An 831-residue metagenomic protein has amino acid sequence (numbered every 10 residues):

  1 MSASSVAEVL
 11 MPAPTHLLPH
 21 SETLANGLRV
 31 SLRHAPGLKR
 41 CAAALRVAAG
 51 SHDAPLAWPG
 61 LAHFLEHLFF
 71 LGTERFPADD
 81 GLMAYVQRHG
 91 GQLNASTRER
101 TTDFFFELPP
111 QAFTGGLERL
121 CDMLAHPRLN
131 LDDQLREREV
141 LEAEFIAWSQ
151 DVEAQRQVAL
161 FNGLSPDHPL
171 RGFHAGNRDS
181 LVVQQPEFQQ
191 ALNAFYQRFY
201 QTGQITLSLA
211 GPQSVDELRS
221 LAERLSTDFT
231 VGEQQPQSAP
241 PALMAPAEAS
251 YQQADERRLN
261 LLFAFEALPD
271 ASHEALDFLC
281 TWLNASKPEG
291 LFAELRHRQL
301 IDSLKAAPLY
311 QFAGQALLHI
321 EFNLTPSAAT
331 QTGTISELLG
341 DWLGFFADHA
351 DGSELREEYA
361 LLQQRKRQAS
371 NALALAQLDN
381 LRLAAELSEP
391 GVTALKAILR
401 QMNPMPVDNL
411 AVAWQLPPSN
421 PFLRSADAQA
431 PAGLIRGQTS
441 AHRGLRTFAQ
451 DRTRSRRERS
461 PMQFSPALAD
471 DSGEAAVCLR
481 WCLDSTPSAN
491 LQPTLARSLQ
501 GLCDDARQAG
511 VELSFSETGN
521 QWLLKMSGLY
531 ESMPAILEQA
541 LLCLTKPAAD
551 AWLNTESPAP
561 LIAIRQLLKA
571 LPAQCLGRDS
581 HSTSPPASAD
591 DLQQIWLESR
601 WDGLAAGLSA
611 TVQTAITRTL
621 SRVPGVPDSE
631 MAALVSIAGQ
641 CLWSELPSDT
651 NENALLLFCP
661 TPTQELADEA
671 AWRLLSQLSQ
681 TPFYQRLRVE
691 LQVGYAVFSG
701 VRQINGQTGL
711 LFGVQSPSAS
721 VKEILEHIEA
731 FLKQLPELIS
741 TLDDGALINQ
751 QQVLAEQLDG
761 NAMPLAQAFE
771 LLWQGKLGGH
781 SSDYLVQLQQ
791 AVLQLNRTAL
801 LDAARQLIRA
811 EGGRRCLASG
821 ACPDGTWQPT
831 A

Functional and structural regions predicted by a protein language model:
M1-N26, S31: Generic start-of-chain signal for non-secretory N-termini
S2-V6, T23, P77-Q237, T281 (+6 more regions): Charge-rich, well-structured scaffold segments of protease-associated domains
H16, M244-Q252, H349, L362-A369: Acidic/His-enriched low-complexity segments
G27, H34-V86, E144, A271-L283 (+3 more regions): Active/ligand-binding-proximal structured segments within catalytic/core domains that scaffold catalytic residues
R33-G37, N94-S96, S250-D255, L309-G314 (+4 more regions): Short glycine/proline-enriched loop/turn "hinge" motifs that connect secondary-structure elements and lie
A44-R46, Q234-E294, Q377-L387, A411-T494 (+1 more regions): His/Glu-based metal-binding/catalytic segments typifying zinc-dependent metallopeptidases
A48, L262-A264, E321-T325, F658-T661 (+1 more regions): A bilobed periplasmic-binding-protein/Venus flytrap-type ligand-binding module shared by bacterial periplasmic
L295, C503-A506, R686-L687: Active-site palm subdomain of RNA-directed nucleic acid polymerases
